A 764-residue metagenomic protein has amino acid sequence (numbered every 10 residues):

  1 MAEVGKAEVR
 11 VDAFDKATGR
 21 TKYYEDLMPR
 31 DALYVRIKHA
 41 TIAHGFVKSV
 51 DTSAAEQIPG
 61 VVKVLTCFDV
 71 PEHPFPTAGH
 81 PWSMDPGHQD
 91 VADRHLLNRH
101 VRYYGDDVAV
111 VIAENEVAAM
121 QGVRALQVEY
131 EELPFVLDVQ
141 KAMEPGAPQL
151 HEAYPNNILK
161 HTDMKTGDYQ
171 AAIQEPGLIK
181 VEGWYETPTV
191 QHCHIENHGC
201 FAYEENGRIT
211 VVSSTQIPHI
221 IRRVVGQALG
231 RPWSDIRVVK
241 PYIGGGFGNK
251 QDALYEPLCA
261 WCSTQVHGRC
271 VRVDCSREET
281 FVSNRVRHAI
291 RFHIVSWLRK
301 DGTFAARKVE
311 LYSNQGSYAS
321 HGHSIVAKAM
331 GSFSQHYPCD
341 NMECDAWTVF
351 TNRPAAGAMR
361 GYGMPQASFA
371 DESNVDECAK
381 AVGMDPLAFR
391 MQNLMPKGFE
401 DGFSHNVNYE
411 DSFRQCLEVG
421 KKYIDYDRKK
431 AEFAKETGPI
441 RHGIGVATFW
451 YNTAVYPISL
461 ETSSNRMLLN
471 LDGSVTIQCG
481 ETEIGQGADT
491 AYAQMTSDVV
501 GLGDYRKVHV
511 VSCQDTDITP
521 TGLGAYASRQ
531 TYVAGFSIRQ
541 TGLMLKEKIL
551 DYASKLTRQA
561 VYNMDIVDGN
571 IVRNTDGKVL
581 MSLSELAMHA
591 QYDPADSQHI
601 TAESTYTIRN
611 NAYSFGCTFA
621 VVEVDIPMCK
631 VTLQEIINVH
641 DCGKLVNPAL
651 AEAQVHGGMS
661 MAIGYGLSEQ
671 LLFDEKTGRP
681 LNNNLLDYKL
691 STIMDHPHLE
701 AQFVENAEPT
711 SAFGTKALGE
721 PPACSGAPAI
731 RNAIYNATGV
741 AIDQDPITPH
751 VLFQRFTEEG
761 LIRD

Functional and structural regions predicted by a protein language model:
M1-P155: Flexible, low-hydrophobicity surface segments
K6, V11-T18, D85-H88, N156-C200 (+5 more regions): Glycine-rich loop/linker segments at domain edges
F14-D15, R124-L137, Q216-P218, R223 (+5 more regions): Extended active-site and interfacial segments that coordinate phosphate-rich ligands in large catalytic machineries
C67-F68, G230-D235, T264-V271, K300 (+3 more regions): C-terminal catalytic domains of large/alpha subunits in multi-subunit enzymes
P74-G79, G122-A125, R222-V224, F247-A253 (+12 more regions): Short acidic, glycine/serine/threonine-rich loops at helix termini
R99-H100, P232-K240, Q265-S276, T280: Conserved catalytic cysteine-centered active-site region of acyl-thioester-dependent Claisen-condensing enzymes
G146-L229, N393-S474, L681-M694, H698-Q702: Helix-loop-helix junctions that connect adjacent transmembrane helices in secondary transporters/permeases, recognized
Y242, G246-G268, R272-D274, A488-T496: Thiamine diphosphate
